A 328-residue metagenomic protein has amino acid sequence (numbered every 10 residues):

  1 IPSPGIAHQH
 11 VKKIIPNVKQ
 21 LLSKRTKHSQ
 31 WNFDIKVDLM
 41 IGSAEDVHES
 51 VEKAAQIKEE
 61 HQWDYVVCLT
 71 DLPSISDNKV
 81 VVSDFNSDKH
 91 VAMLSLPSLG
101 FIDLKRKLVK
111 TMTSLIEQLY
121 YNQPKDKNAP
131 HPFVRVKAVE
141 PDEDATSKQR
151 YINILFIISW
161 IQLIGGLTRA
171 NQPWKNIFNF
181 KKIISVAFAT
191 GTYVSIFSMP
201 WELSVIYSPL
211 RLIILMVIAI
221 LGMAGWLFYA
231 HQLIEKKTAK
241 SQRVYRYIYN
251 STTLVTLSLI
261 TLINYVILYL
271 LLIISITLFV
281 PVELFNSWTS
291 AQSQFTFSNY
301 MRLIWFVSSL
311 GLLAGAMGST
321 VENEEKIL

Functional and structural regions predicted by a protein language model:
I1-D126: Soluble N-terminal domains of membrane-associated systems
S29, F33, G42, L155-N171 (+7 more regions): Amphipathic, alpha-helical segments enriched in basic
D71-L72, E117, W201, L272 (+1 more regions): Residue-level marker of positions within ordered structural domains that often coincide with functionally constrained
F133-F197, E202-S204: Cytosolic-side membrane-insertion boundary helix
S185, I213-I214: Membrane-proximal extracellular juxtamembrane segment immediately upstream of a following transmembrane helix
S195, S204-S208, L215-L328: Generic detector of multi-pass transmembrane helix bundles and their immediately adjacent loops in polytopic membrane
